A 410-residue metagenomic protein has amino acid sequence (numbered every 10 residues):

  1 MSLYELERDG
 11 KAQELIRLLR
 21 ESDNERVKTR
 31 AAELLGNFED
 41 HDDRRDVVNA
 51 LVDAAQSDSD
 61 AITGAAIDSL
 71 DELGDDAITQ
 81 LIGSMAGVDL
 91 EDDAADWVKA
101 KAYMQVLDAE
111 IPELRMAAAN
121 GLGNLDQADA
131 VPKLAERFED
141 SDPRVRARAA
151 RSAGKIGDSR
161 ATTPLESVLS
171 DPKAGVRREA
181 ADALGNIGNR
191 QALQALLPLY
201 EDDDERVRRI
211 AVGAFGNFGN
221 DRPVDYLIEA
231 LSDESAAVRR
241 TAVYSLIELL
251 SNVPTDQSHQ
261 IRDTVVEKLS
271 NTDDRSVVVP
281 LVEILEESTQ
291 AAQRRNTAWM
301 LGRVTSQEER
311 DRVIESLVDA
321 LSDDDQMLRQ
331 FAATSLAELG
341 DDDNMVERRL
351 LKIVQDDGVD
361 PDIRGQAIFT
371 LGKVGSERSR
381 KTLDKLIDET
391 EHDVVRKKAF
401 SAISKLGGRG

Functional and structural regions predicted by a protein language model:
M1-D43, V47, L114, A118: N-terminal segments that cap or nucleate solenoid repeat domains
R8-R20, H41-Q56, D75-D108, Q127-E139 (+8 more regions): Amphipathic alpha-helical scaffolding segments comprising HEAT/armadillo-like alpha-solenoid repeats
R26-N37, N49-D53, D60, G64-E72 (+2 more regions): Non-membrane alpha-helical segments in proteins
G36, D71, G123, G154 (+8 more regions): Structural signature of alpha-helical solenoid repeat scaffolds
A291, Q326, K352, D360-P361 (+1 more regions): Alpha-solenoid helical-repeat scaffold
Q330, T334-D341, L350: Alpha-helical adaptor scaffolds
